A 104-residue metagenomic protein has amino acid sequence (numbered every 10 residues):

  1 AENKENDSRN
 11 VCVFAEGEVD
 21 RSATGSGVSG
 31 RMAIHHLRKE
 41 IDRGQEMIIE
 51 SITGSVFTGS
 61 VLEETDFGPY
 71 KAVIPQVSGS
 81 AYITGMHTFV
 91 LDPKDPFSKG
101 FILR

Functional and structural regions predicted by a protein language model:
A1-F14, E18: Conserved phosphate-donor
V13, R21-A23, A81: Short glycine- and Lys/Arg-enriched binding-loop motifs that mark or flank ligand-binding interfaces
E18-G30: Conserved phosphate/anionic-ligand binding catalytic regions in large, soluble enzymes, centered on
T24, E46-M47, F89-P93: Composition- and surface-driven signal marking solvent-exposed, interaction-prone regions in large proteins
G30-L37: DPxDG-like acidic metal-binding loop motif
R38-D42: Secondary-structure transition/capping motifs at alpha-helix termini and the adjoining loop/turn into the next element
R43-G85: A structural-propensity feature for long, helix-poor, extended segments
A81-R104: Structural signal for terminal/edge beta-strands and the immediately following C-terminal loop/tail that closes
